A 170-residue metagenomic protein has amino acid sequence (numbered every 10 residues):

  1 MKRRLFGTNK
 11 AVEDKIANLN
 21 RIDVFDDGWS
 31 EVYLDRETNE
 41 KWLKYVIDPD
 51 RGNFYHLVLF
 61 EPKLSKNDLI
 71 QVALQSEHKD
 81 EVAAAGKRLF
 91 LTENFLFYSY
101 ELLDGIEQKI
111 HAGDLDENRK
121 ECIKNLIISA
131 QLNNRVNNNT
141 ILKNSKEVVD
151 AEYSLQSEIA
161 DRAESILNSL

Functional and structural regions predicted by a protein language model:
M1-L57: N-terminal cysteine/histidine-rich coordination modules
G52-D68: A short, surface-exposed interaction/processing loop segment used at functional sites
S65-L170: Extended amphipathic alpha-helical coiled-coil/heptad-repeat regions
